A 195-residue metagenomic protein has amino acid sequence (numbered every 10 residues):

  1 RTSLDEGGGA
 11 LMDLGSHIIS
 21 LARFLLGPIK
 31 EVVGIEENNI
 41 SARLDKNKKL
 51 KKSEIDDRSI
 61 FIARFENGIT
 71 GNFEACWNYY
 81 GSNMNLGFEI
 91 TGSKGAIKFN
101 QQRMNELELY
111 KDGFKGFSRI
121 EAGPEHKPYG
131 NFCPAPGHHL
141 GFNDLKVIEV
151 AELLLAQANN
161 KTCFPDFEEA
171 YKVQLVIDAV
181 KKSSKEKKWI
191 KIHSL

Functional and structural regions predicted by a protein language model:
R1-S53, L107, K187: Predominantly a Rossmann-like dinucleotide-binding segment in NAD(P)-dependent oxidoreductases
L11-G15, F164-A170: Conserved loop-to-helix N-cap of the C-terminal "lid" that shapes the substrate pocket in Rossmann-like
I18-I19, V147-A151, I177: A general structural signal for well-ordered alpha-helical segments in protein cores
V33-I35, E74, H193: Solvent-exposed beta-strand sheet faces enriched in polar/charged residues
S41-N67, F88-E89, K94-E168, I190-L195: C-terminal glycine/acidic-rich active-site capping loop/insertion
N72-A75, F99-N100: Beta-strand scaffold of nucleotide-dependent catalytic cores
E74-N83: Glycine-rich phosphate/pyrophosphate-binding beta-alpha loops
V176-E186: Short arginine-rich
